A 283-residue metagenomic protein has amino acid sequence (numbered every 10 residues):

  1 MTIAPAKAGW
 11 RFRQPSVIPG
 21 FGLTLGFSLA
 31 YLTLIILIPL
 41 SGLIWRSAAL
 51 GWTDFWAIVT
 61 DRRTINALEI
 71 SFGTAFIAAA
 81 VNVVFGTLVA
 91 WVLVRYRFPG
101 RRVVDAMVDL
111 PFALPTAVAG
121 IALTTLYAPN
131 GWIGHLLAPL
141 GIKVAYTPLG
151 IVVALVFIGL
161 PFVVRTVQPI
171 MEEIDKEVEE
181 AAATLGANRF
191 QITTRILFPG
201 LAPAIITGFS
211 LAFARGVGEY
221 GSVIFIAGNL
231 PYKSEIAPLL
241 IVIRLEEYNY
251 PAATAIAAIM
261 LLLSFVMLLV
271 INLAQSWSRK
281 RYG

Functional and structural regions predicted by a protein language model:
T2-A8, L23-F27, I38, G100 (+3 more regions): C-terminal transmembrane helix and the adjacent membrane-cytosol boundary/short C-terminal tail of inner/organellar
A8-S16, W52-T60, I65, G100-R101 (+3 more regions): Membrane-interfacial helix termini and adjacent extracytoplasmic/periplasmic loops of multi-pass transporters
G9-S16, F55, F76-V108, I121 (+3 more regions): Transmembrane-helix boundary motif in ABC transporter permease subunits
W10-I18, G22, L43-A80, R95-Y96 (+1 more regions): Periplasmic/extracellular loop-to-transmembrane helix junction in inner-membrane transport proteins
V17-I18, F55, R62, Y220-V270: Interhelical loop and adjacent transmembrane-helix boundary motif in polytopic membrane transport permeases
G26-Y31, A80, V104-A106, L110 (+5 more regions): Transmembrane alpha-helices
L34, E69, G73-F85, V89 (+6 more regions): Hydrophobic alpha-helical transmembrane segments of multipass integral membrane proteins, especially permease/channel
L68, L93, L110, E177-L185 (+1 more regions): Short hydrophobic faces within alpha-helices
